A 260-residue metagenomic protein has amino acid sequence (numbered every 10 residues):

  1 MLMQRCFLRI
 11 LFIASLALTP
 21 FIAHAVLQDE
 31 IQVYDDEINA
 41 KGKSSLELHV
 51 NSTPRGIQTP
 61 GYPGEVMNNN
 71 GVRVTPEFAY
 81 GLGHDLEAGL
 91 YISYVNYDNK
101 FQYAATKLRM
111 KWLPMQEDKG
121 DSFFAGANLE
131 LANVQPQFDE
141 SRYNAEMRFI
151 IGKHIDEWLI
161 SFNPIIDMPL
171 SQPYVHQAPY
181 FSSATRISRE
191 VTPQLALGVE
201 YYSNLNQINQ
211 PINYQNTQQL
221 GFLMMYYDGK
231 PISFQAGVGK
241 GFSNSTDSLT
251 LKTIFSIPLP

Functional and structural regions predicted by a protein language model:
L2-L11: Bacterial N-terminal signal peptides that target proteins for export
L16-A17: Hydrophobic alpha-helical transmembrane segments of integral membrane proteins, especially lipid-exposed positions
P20-I22: N-terminal signal peptide c-region/cleavage motif recognized by signal peptidases
A25-I254, P260: Transmembrane beta-barrel domains of Gram-negative outer membranes and organellar outer membranes
